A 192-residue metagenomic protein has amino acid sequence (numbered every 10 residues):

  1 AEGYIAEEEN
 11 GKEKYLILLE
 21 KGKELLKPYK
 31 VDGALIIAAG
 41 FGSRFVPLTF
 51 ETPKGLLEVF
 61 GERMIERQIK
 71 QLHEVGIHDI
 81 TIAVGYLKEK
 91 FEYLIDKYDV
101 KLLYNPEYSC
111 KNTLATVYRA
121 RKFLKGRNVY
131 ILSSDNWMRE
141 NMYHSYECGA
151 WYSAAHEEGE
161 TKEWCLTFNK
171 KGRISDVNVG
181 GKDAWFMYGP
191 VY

Functional and structural regions predicted by a protein language model:
G3: Glycine-centered, phosphate/nucleic-acid-interacting loop/turn motifs that mediate DNA/RNA or nucleotide
A6, K12-L19: Minor-groove-contacting beta-hairpin "wing" of winged helix-turn-helix DNA-binding domains
N10, E20-A34: N-proximal low-complexity "stem/linker" segments adjacent to membrane-targeting elements
N10, T49-E51, G76, D183-Y188: Short glycine-enriched loop/turn motifs at secondary-structure junctions
Y15, V129, P190-Y192: A residue-level structural signature of the nucleotidyltransferase/glycosyltransferase Rossmann-like core
P28-K88: N-terminal glycine-rich phosphate-binding loop and ensuing alpha1 helix
E92-F168: Conserved beta-loop-beta/alpha segment of the NTase-like Rossmann-fold superfamily that binds/positions NTPs
R173-Y192: Catalytic-core segments of class I nucleotidyltransferases/pyrophosphorylases that form NMP-activated intermediates
